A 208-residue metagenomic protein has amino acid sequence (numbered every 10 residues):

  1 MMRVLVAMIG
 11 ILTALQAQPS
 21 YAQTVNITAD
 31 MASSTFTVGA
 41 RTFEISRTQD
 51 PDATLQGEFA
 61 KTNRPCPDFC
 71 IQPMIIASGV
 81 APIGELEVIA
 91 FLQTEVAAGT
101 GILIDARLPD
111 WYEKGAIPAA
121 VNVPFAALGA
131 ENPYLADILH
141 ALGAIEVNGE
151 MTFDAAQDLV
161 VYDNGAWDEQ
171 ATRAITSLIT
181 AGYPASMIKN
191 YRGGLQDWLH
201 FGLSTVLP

Functional and structural regions predicted by a protein language model:
M1-A7: Bacterial N-terminal signal peptides that target proteins for export
L12-Y21: C-terminal segment of classical bacterial N-terminal signal peptides
Y21-K114: Flexible, polar/low-complexity N-terminal or interdomain linker segments that lie immediately upstream of folded
A77-G84, L128-L135, W167-Q170: Phosphate/oxyanion-binding active-site loops and adjacent basic polyanion-contact surfaces
Q93-Q157: Mid-length scaffold segments of soluble, non-membrane domains
L108-Y112, A127-A130, G165-E169, G194-W198: Solvent-exposed loop/turn segments at secondary-structure junctions within structured extracellular/periplasmic domains
L139-D197: Catalytic cysteine-centered active loop of the rhodanese-like fold, especially the PTP/DSP P-loop
F201-P208: Active-site neighborhoods of enzymes that stabilize oxyanions during catalysis
